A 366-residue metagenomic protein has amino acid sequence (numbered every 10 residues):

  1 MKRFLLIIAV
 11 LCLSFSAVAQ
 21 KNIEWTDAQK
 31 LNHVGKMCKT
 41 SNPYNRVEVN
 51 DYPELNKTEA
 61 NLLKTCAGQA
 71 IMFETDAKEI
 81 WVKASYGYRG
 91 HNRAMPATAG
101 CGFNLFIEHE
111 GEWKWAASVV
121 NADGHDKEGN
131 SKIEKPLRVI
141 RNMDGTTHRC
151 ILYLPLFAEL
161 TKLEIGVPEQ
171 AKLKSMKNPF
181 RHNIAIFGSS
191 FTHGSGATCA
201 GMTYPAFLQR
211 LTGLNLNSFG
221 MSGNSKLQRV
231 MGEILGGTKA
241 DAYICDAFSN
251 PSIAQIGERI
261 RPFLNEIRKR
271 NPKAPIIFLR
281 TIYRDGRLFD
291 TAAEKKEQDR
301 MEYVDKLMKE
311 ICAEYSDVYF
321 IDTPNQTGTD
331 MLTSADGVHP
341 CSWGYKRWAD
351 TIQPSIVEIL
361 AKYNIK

Functional and structural regions predicted by a protein language model:
F4-L13: Sec-dependent N-terminal signal peptides
S14-N183, L360-K366: N-terminal secretory targeting modules
R181-P205: Catalytic nucleophile-elbow at a beta strand-turn-alpha helix junction centered on a G-D-S/GDSL motif, marking
P205-N217, K309-E310: Short helix-loop-beta junction
L208, S225-E266, T281-L288: Oxyanion-hole/transition-state-stabilizing segment in secreted/luminal serine hydrolases and related acyltransferases
E233, E258, P262-K269, Y303-E310 (+1 more regions): Alpha-helical scaffolding segments of alpha/beta enzyme cores, especially the outer helices of TIM-barrel or partial
N271-I276: A short helix->loop->beta-strand "cap" motif at the edges of active sites that frequently abuts
R284-K366: Catalytic His-Asp segment of secreted/periplasmic serine-dependent ester chemistry enzymes
